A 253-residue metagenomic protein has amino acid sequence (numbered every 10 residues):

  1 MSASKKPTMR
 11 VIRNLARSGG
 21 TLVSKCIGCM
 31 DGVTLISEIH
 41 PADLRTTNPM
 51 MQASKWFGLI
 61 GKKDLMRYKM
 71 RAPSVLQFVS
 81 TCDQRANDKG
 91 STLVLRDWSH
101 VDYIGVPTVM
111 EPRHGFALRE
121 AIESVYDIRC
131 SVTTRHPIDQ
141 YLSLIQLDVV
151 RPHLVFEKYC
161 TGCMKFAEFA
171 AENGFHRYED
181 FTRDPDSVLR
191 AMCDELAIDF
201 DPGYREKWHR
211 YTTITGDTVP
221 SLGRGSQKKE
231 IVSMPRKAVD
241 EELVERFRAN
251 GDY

Functional and structural regions predicted by a protein language model:
M1-N87, D97-W98, Y211-T218, R224-S226: PAPS-dependent sulfotransferase catalytic core
E38, G203-E206: A short, aromatic/hydrophobic, helix- or strand-capping loop or linear motif that either lines the entrance/gate
K62-R67, G162-F166, Q227-P235: Short, basic, helix/turn surface patches
F78-C82, G162-F166, V188, R246 (+1 more regions): Alpha-helical packing segments of well-folded alpha/beta enzyme cores
T92, D97-G203: PAPS-dependent sulfotransferase catalytic domain
R205-Y253: PAPS-dependent sulfotransferase catalytic core
